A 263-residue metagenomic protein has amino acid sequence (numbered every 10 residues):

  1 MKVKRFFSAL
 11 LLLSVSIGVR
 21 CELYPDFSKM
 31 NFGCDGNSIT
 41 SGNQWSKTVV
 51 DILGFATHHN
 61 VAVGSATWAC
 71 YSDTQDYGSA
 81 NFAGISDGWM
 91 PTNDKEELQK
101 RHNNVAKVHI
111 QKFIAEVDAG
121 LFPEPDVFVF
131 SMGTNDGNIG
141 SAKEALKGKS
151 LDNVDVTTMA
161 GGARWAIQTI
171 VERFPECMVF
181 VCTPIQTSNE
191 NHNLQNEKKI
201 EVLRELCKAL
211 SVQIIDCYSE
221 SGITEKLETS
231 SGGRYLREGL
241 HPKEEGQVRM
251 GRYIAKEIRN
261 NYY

Functional and structural regions predicted by a protein language model:
M1-F7: Bacterial N-terminal signal peptides that target proteins for export
L11-R20: Hydrophobic h-region of N-terminal signal peptides that target proteins for export in Gram-negative bacteria
K29-C34, I39-N153: Conserved SGNH/GDSL esterase-like catalytic core that processes O-acyl groups on lipids and polysaccharides
K47-D51, Q111, A115, G161-Q168 (+6 more regions): Solvent-exposed, polar/charged alpha-helical surfaces in well-ordered, non-transmembrane soluble domains, broadly
S131-G137, R164-I200: Active-site segments of SGNH/GDSL-like serine hydrolases that catalyze O-acetyl group transfer/hydrolysis on lipids
S141-G162, L194, K199: Active-site cleft segment of glycoside hydrolase catalytic domains centered on the general acid/base Glu
P184-Y263: Catalytic His-Asp segment of secreted/periplasmic serine-dependent ester chemistry enzymes
